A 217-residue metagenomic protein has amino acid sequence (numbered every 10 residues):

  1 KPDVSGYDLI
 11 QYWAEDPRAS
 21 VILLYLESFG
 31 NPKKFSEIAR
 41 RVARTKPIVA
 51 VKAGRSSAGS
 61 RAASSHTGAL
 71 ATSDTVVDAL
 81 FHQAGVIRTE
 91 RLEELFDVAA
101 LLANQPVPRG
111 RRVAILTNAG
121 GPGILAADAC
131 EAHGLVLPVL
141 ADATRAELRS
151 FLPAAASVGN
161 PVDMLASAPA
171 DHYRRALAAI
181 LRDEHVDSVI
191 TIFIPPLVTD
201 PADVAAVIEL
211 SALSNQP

Functional and structural regions predicted by a protein language model:
K1-P217: Catalytic-core regions of core metabolic enzymes, especially those transforming organic acids/acyl-group intermediates
